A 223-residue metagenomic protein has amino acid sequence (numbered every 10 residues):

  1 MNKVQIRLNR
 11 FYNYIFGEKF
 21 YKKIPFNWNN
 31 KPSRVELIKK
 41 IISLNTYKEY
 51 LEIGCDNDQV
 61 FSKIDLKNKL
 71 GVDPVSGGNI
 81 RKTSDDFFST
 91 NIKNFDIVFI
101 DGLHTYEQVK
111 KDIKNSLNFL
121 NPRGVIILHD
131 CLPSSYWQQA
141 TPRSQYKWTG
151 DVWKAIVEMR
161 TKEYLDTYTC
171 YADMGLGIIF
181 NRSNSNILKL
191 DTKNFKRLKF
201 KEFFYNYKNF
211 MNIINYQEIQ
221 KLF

Functional and structural regions predicted by a protein language model:
M1-F99, L103-F223: A short alpha-helical cap/connector motif
